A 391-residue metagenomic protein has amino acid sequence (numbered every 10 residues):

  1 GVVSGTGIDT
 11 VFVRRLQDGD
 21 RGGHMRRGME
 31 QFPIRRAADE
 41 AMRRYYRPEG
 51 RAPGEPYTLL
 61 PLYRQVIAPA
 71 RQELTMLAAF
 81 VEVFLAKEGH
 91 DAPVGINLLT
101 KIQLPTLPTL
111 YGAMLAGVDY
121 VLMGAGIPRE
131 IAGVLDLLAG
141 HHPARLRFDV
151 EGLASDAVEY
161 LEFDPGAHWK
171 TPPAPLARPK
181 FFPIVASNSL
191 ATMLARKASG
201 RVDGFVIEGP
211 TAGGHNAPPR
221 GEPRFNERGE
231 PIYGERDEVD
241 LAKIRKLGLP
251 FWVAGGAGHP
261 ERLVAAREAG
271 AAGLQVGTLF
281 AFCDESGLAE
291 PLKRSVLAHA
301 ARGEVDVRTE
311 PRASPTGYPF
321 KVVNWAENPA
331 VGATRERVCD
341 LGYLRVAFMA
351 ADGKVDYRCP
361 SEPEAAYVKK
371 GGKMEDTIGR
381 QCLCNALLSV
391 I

Functional and structural regions predicted by a protein language model:
G1-K246, E261: Active-site entrance/lid segments in N-terminal catalytic domains of soluble metabolic enzymes
G7, D20-M29, V202, I207-P250 (+2 more regions): Conserved active-site-proximal phosphate/metal-binding subdomains
